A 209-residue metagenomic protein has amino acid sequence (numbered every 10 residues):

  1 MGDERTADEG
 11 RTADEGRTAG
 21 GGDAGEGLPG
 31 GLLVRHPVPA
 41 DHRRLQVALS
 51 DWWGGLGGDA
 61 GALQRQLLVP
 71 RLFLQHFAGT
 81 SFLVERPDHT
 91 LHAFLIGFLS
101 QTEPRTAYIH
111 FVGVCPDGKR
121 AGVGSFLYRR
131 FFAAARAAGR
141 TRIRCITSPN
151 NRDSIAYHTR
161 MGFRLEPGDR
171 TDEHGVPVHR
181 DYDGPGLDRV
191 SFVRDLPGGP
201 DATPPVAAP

Functional and structural regions predicted by a protein language model:
M1-A40, V190, L196-P209: Conserved N-terminal entry element of GNAT/NAT acetyltransferase domains
P39-A40, V47-D117, Y128-R130, A208: Acetyl-CoA-dependent GNAT
D88-T90, L95-I96, P104-T106, K119 (+1 more regions): Conserved acyl-donor/pantetheine-binding loop and adjacent beta-alpha core of acyl/acetyltransferases and related
V114, R120-A133, A156-R160: Conserved acetyl-CoA-binding loop-helix of GNAT-fold acetyltransferases
A135-T147: Conserved GNAT acetyl-CoA-binding A-motif
R144-T147, T159, R164-P185, S191: Conserved catalytic-core motifs of GNAT/GCN5-like acyltransferases
P149-R152: Acidic, glycine-rich loop-and-strand cores that form catalytic or ligand-binding grooves in diverse globular domains
